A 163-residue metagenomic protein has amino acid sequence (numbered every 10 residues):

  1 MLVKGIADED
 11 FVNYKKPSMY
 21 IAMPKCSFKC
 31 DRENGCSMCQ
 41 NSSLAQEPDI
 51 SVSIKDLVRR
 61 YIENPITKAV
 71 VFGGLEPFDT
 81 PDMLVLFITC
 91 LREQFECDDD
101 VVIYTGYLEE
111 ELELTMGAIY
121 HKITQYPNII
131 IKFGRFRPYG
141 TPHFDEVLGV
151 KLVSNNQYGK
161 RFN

Functional and structural regions predicted by a protein language model:
M1-F11: N-terminal amphipathic/basic leader segments beginning at the initiator methionine
F11-V52: Canonical Radical SAM [4Fe-4S] cluster-binding loop centered on the CxxxCxxC motif and its immediate flanking residues
M19, V70, V101-I103, F133: Hydrophobic faces of well-ordered beta-strands that scaffold small-molecule active sites in alpha/beta enzyme cores
M23-K25, G74, I103-T105, R135: A cross-domain feature marking catalytic cores of carbohydrate-active enzymes and several ubiquitous metabolic/repair
L44-R59, F78-T124: Canonical radical SAM enzyme core domain
I66-Q94, G140-L148: Conserved glycine-rich "GG(E/T)P / GGGxP" loop and the immediately following alpha-helix in the radical SAM core
K68, N128-I129: Conserved acidic residues
I129-N163: Classical nucleotidyltransferase
